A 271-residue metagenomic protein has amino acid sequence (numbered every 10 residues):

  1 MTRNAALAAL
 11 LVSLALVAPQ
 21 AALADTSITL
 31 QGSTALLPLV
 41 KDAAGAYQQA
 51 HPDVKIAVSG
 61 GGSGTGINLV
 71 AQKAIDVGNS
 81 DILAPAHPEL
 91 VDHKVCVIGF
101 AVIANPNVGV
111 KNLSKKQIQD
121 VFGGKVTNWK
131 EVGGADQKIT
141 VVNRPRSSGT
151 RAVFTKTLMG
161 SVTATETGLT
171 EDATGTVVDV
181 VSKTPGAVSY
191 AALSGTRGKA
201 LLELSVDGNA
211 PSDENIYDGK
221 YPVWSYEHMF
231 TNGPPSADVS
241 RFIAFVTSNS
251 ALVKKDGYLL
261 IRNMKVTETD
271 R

Functional and structural regions predicted by a protein language model:
M1-A9: Bacterial N-terminal signal peptides that target proteins for export
A8-A18: Bacterial N-terminal signal peptides
L23-R271: Exported/periplasmic ABC-transporter solute-binding proteins
